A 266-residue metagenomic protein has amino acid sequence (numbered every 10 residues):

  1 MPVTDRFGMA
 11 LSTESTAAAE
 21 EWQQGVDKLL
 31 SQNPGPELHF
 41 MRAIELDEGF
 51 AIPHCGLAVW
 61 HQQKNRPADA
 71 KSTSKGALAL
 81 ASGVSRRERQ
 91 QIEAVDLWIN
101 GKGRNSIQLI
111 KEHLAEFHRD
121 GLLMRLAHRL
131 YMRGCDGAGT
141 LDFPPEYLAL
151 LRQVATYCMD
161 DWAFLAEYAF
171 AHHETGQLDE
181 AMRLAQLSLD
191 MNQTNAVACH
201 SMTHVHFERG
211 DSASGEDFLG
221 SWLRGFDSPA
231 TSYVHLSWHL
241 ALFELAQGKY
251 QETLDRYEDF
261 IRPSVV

Functional and structural regions predicted by a protein language model:
P2-E20, L78-E88: TPR-adjacent "capping" and linker segments in tetratricopeptide-repeat scaffold/adaptor proteins
E14-R42, L46, I92-R104, Q108 (+2 more regions): Alpha-helical segment of the N-proximal tetratricopeptide repeat
T16, Q23, G56, E88 (+5 more regions): "A position-specific structural signal for the A-helix of alpha-solenoid helical repeats
A17, E48-P53, V84-R86, R119-G121 (+3 more regions): Residue-level recognition of tetratricopeptide repeat
K28, H61, L97, Y131-G134 (+5 more regions): Residue at a conserved register position within TPR or TPR-like alpha-solenoid repeats
S31, K64, N100-G101, G134 (+4 more regions): Structural motif corresponding to the intra-repeat A-B loop/turn of tetratricopeptide repeats
G35-K71, L114-G134, N195: Short, charge-rich amphipathic alpha-helical segments embedded in non-transmembrane helical bundles/solenoids
M41, D69-A81, R104-F117, L141-A155 (+3 more regions): Alpha-helical repeat scaffolds
